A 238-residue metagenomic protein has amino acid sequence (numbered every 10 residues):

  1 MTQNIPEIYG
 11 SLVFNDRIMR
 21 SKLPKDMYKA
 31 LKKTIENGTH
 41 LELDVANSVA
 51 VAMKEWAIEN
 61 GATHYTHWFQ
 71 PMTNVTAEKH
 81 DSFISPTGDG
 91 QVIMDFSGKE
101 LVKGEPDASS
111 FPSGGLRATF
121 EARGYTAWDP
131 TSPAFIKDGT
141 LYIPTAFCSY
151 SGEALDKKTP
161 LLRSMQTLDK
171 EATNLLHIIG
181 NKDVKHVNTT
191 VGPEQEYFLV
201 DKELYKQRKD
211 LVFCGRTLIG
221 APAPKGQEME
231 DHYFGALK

Functional and structural regions predicted by a protein language model:
M1, P6, G10, Y28 (+7 more regions): Short, well-ordered helical secondary-structure segments
M1-Y28, R123-A146: Catalytic pocket of metal/acid-base enzymes, prominently hydrolases
T2, E7, G61-A62, T190 (+1 more regions): Short linear sequence motifs
T2-N15, T34-E36, G152-E153, K225-A236: Gly-rich Lys/Arg/Thr-decorated short loops/hinges at beta-loop-alpha junctions or inter-strand turns that position
E7-E121: Active-site core of metal-dependent hydrolases
A122-K238: Glycine-rich, acidic/polar active-site loops that bind/position phosphate-bearing ligands
